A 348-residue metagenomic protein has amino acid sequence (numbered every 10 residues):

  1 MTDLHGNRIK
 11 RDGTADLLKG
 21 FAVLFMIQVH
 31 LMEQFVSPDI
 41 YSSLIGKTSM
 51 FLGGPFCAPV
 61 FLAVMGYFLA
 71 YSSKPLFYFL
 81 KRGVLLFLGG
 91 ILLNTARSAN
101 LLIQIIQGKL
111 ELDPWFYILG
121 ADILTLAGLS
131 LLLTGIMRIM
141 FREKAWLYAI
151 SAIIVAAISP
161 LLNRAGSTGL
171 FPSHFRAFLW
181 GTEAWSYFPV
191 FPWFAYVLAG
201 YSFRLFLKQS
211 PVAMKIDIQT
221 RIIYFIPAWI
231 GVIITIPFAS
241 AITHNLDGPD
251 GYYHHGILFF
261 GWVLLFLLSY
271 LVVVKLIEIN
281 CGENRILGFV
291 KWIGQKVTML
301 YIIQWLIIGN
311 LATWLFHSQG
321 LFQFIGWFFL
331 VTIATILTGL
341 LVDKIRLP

Functional and structural regions predicted by a protein language model:
M1-P348: Alpha-helical transmembrane segments and their immediate juxtamembrane cytosolic regions
